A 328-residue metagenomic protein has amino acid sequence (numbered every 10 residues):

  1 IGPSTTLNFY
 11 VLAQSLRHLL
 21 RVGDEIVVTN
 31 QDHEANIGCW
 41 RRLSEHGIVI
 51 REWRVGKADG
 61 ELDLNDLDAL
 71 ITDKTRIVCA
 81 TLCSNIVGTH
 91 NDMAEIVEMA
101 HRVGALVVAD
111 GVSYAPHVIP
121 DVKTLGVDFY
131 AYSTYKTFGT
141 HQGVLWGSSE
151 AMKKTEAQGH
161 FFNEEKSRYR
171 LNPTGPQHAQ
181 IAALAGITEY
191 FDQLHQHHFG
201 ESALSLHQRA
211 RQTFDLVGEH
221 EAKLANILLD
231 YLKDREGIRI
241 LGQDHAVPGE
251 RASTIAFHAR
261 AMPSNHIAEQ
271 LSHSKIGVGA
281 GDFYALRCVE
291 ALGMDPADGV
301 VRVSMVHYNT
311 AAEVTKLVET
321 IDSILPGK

Functional and structural regions predicted by a protein language model:
I1-K328: Pyridoxal 5′-phosphate
